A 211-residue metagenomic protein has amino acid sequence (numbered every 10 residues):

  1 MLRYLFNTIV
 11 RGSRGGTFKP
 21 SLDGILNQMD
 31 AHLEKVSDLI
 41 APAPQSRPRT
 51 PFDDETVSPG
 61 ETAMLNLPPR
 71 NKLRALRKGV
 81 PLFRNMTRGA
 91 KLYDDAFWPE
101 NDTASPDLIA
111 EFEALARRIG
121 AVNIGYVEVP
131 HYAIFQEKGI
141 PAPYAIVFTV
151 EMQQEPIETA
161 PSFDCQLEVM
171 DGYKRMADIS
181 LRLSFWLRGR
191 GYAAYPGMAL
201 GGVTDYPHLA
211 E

Functional and structural regions predicted by a protein language model:
M1-E128, Q136-P141: Iron-sulfur (Fe-S) cluster-binding modules
P106, E113, V122-E211: Catalytic cores of enzyme domains
